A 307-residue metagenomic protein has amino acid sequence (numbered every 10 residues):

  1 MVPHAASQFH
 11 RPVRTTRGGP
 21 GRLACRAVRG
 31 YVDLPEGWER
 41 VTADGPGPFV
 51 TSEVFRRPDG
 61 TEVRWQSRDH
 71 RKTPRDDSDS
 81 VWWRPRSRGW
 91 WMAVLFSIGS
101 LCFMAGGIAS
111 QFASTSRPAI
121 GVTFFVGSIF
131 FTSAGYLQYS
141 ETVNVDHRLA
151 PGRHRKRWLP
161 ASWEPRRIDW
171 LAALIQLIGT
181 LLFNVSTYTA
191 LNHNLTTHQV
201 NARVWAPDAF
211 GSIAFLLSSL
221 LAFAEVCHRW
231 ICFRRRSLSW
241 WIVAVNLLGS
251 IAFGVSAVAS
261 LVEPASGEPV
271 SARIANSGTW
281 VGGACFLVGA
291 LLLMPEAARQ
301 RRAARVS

Functional and structural regions predicted by a protein language model:
M1-F9, V13, E53-F55, T61-W65 (+7 more regions): Flexible "stalk/tail and boundary" regions
M1-W91: Soluble extramembrane domains flanking the early transmembrane region of eukaryotic membrane proteins
T73-R88, A109-T115, Q138-I168, Y188-V200 (+3 more regions): Juxtamembrane membrane-water interface segments of multi-pass membrane proteins, especially cytoplasmic-side
V81-G135, Y139: The feature marks the first
P85-V94, R166-G179: Alpha-helical transmembrane segments of integral membrane proteins, especially early/N-terminal helices
L95, C102, A109, T123 (+14 more regions): Hydrophobic residues within membrane-embedded alpha-helical segments of Major Facilitator Superfamily
S116-F130, P165-A173, T196-A214, L238-I242 (+1 more regions): Transmembrane alpha-helix entry/boundary detector in multi-pass membrane proteins
F125, A209, W240, E268-A290: Extracellular loop 3-seventh transmembrane helix
